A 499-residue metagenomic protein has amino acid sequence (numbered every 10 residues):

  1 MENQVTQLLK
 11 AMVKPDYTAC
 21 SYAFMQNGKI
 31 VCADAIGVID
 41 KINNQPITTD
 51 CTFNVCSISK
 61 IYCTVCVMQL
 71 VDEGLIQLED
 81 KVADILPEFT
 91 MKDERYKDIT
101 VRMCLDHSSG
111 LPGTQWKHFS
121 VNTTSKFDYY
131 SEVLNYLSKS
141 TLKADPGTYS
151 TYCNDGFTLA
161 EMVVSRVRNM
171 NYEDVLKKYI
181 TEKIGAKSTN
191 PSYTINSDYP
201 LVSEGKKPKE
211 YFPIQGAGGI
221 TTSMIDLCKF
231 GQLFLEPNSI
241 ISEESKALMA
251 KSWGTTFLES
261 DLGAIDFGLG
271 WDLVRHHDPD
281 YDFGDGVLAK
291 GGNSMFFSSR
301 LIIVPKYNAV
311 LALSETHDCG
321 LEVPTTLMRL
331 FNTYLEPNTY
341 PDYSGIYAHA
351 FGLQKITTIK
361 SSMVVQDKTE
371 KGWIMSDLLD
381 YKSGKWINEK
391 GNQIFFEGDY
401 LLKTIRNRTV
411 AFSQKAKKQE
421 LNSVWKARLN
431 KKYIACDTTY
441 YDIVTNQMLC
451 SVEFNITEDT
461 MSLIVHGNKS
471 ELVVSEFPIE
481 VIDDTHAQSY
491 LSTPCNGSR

Functional and structural regions predicted by a protein language model:
M1-A35, K177, E210-D459, I464-R499: Catalytic loop of the DD-peptidase/beta-lactamase superfamily, centered on the K-T-G motif and neighboring
Q4, A11-A23, I42-C104, L142-D155 (+4 more regions): Short active-site loop at a secondary-structure junction that contains or immediately precedes the catalytic residue(s)
T6-Q7, T64, S131, D174: Residue-level marker for well-ordered alpha-helical positions
L9, Y22, G28, K60-C63 (+8 more regions): Residue-level preference for non-acidic, small/hydrophobic
V13, V71, L75, T90 (+4 more regions): Secondary-structure transition/hinge residues
K29, A35, D40, E94-L301: Short, surface-exposed loop or secondary-structure junction motifs that flank catalytic or metal-binding residues
V38, T48, Q77, K81 (+7 more regions): Short, solvent-exposed coil/turn linker segments
N44-P46, T114, L311: Short small-residue beta-strand/loop micro-motif enriched in glycine and branched aliphatics
